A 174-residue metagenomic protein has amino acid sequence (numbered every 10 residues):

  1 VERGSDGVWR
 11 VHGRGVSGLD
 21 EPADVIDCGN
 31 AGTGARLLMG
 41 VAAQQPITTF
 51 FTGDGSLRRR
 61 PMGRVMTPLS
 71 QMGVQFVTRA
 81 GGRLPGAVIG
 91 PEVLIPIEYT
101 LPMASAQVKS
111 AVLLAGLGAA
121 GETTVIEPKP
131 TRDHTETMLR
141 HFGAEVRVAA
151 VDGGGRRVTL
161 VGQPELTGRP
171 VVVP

Functional and structural regions predicted by a protein language model:
V1-P174: Structural preference for solvent-exposed beta-strand-turn elements and adjacent flexible terminal/loop segments within
